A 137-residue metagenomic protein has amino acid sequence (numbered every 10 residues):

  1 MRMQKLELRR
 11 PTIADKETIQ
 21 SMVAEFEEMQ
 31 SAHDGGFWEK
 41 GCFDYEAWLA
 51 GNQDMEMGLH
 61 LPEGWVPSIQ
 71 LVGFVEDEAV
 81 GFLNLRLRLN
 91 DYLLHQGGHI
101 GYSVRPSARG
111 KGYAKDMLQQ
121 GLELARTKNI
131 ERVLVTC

Functional and structural regions predicted by a protein language model:
M1-H99: GNAT-family acyltransferases
E7, G101, L134-T136: Short aromatic/hydrophobic contact patches that present stacked aromatics for nucleic-acid/ligand binding
E27-S31, A108, R126-N129: Secondary-structure transition/hinge residues
Y92, R109-G110: Glycine-/small-residue-rich active-site loops that bind phosphorylated ligands and cofactors
G101-V104, G110-T127: Conserved acetyl-CoA-binding loop-helix of GNAT-fold acetyltransferases
A125-C137: Conserved GNAT acetyl-CoA-binding A-motif
